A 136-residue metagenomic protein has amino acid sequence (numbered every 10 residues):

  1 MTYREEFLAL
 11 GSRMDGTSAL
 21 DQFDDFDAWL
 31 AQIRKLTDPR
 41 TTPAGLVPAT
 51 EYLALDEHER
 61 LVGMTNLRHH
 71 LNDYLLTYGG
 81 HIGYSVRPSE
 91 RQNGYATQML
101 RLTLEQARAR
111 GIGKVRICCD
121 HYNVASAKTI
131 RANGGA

Functional and structural regions predicted by a protein language model:
M1-H81, P88, Q106: GNAT-family acyltransferases
L76, N93, V124: Loop/helix-junction capping segments adjacent to catalytic residues or to phosphate/diphosphate-binding pockets
G83-V86, Q92-A109, A127-A132: Conserved acetyl-CoA-binding loop-helix of GNAT-fold acetyltransferases
A107-C118: Conserved GNAT acetyl-CoA-binding A-motif
I117-A127: Conserved beta-strand-loop-alpha-helix junction that forms the acyl-donor binding cleft
C118-C119, R131-A136: Conserved catalytic-core motifs of GNAT/GCN5-like acyltransferases
